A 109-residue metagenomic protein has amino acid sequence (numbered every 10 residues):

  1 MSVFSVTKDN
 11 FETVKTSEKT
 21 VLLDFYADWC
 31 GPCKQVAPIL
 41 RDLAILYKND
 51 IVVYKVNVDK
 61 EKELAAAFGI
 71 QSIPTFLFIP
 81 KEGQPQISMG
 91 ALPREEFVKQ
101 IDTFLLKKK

Functional and structural regions predicted by a protein language model:
V3-V21: A short beta-strand-turn-helix
S5-V6, F25, A37-A44, K48-E63: Thiol-based oxidoreductase modules, predominantly thioredoxin-like and allied folds used for disulfide exchange
E18-K19, Y26-W29, S72: Short pre-active-site segment immediately N-terminal to redox-active cysteine/selenocysteine motifs in thiol-based
D24-Y26, F78: Structural cue for short, hydrophobic secondary-structure segments
C30-C33, F76: The canonical Cys-X-X-Cys-His
K62-Q71: Mid-chain, well-packed structural core segment of small domains
S72, L77-K109: Non-catalytic, surface beta->alpha helical segment in thiol-disulfide oxidoreductase systems
